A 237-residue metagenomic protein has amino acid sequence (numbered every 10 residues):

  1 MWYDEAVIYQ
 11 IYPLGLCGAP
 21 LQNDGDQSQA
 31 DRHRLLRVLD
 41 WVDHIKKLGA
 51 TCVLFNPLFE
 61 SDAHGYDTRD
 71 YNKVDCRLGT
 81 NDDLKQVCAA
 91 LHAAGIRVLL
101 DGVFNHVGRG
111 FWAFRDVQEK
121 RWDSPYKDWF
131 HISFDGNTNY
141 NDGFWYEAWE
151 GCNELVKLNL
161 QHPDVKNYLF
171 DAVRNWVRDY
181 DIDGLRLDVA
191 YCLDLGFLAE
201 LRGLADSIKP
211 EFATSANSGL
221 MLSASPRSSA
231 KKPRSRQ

Functional and structural regions predicted by a protein language model:
M1-Q237: Active-site and adjacent substrate-binding regions of carbohydrate-active enzymes
